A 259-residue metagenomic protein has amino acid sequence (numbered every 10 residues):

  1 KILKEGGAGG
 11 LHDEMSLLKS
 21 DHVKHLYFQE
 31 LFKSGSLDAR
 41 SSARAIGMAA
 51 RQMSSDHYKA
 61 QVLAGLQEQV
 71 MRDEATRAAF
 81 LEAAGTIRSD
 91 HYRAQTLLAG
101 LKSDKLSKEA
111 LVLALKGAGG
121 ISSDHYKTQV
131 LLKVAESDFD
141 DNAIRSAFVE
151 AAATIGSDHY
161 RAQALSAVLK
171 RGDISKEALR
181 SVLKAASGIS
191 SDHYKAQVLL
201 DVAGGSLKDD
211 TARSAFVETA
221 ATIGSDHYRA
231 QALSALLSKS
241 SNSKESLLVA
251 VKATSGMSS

Functional and structural regions predicted by a protein language model:
K1-S259: Non-catalytic all-alpha helical scaffold/repeat segments
